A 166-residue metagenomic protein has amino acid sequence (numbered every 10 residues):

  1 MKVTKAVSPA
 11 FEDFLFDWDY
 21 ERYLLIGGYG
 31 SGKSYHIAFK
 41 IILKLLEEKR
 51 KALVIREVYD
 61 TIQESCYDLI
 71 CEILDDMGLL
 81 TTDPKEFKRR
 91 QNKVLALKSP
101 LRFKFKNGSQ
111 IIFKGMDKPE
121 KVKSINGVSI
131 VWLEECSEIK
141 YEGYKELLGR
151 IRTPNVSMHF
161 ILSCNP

Functional and structural regions predicted by a protein language model:
M1-P166: Phosphate/NTP-binding elements of NTP-utilizing enzymes
